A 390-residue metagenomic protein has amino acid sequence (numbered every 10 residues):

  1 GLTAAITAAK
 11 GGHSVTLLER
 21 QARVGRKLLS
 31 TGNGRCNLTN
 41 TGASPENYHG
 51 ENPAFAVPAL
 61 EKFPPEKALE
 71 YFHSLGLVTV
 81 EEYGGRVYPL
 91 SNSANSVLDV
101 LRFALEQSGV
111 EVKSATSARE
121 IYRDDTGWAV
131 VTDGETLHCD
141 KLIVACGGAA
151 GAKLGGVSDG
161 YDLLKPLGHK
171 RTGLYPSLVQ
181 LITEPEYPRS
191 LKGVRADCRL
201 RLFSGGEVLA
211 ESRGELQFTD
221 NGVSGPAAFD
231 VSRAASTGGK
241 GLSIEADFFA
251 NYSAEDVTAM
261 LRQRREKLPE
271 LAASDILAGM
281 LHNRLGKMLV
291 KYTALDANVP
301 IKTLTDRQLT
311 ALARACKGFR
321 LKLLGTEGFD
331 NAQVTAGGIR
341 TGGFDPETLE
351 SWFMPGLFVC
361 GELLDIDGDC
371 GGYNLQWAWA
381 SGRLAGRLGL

Functional and structural regions predicted by a protein language model:
G1-L17, W379, A385-L390: N-terminal Rossmann-like FAD-binding beta1-loop-alpha1 element of flavoenzymes
A9-N33: Glycine-rich FAD pyrophosphate-binding loop
L18, A118, L137-K153, L164-K165 (+3 more regions): Short hydrophobic core segments
A22-V24, L29-S30, L38-P45, V78 (+2 more regions): An anion/pyrophosphate-binding glycine-rich loop and adjacent beta-alpha core in soluble alpha-beta enzymes
N33-E81: Glycine-rich active-site loop/strand segments that organize a redox cofactor
S114, K287-D367: A glycine-rich dinucleotide-binding beta-alpha-beta segment and adjacent secondary-structure elements that constitute
S114-G127: A conserved short coil-to-beta-strand element within the FAD-binding core of flavoproteins
K141-Y187: Glycine-rich loop(s) and the adjacent beta-strand/alpha-helix scaffold that form part
